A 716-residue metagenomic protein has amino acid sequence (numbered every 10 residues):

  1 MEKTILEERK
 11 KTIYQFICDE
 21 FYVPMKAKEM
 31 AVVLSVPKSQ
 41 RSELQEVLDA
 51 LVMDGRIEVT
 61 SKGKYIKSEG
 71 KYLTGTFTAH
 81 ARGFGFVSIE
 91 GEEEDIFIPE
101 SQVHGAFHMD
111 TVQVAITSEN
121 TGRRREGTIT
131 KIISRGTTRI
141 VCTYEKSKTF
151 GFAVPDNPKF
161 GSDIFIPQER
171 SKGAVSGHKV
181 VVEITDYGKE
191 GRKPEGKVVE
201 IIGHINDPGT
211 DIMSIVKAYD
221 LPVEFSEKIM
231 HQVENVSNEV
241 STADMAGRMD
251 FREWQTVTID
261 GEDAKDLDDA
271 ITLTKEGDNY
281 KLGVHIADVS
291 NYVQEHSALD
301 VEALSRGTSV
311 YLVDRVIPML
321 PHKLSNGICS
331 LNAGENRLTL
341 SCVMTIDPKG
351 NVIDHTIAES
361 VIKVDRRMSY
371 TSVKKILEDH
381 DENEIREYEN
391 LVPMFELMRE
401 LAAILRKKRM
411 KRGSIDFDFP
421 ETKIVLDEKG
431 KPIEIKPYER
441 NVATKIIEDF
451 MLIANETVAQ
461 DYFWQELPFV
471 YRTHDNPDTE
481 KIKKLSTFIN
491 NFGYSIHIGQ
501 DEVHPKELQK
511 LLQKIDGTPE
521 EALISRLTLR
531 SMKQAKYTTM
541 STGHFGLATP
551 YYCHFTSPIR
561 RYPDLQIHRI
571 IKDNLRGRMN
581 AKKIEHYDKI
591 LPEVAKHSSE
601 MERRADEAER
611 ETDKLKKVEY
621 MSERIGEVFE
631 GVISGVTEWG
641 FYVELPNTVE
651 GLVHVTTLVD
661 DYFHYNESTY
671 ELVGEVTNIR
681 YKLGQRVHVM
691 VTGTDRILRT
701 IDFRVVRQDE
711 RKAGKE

Functional and structural regions predicted by a protein language model:
M1-G283, S290-N336, K374-K375, E671-L672 (+2 more regions): Charge-lined substrate channels and their catalytic hotspots, especially those that engage the 3′ end of RNA
V32, V181, D186-Y187, S214-K217 (+7 more regions): Electropositive polyanion-binding surfaces
